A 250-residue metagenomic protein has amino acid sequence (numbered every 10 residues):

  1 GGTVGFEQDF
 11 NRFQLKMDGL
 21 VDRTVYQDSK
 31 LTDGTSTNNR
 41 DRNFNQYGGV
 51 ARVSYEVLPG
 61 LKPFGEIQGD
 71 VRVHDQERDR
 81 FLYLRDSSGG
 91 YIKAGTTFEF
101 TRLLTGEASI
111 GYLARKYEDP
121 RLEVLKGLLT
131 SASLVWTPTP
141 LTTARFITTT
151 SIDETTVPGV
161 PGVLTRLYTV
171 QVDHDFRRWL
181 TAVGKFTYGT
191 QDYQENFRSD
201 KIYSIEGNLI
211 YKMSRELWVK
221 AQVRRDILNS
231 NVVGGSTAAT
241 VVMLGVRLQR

Functional and structural regions predicted by a protein language model:
G1-V4, N45-A51, I67, G90-A94 (+6 more regions): Hydrophobic, lipid-facing positions within transmembrane beta-strands of outer-membrane proteins
G2-Y83: Solenoidal tandem-repeat scaffolds enriched in leucines and small polar residues
V4-Q8, V53-Y55, F98, W136 (+5 more regions): Residue-level signature of outer-membrane beta-barrel architecture
Q8-R12, V21-Q27, G69-D75, Y112-K116 (+4 more regions): Transmembrane beta-strands of outer-membrane beta-barrel pores
F10-M17, P59-G65, R102-A108, P140-F146 (+2 more regions): Repeated loop/turn-to-beta-strand initiation elements of outer-membrane beta-barrel proteins
Q27-R40, Q76-Y83, K116-P120, E154-P158 (+3 more regions): Extracellular loop and loop/strand-boundary signature of outer-membrane beta-barrel proteins
T37-N45, F81-G89, P120-G127, G159-T165 (+2 more regions): Replace "Gram-negative outer membrane beta-barrel proteins" with "bacterial and organellar outer membrane beta-barrel
L209-Y211, E216-W218, A238-R250: Outer-membrane beta-barrel "beta-signal"
